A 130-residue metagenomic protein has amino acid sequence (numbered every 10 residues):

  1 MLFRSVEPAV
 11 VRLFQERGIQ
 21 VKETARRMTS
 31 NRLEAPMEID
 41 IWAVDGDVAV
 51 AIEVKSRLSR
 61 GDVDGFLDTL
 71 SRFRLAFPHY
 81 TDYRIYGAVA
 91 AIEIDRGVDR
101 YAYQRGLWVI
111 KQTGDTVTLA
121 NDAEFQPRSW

Functional and structural regions predicted by a protein language model:
V10, I39-D62, F66-L67, S71: Conserved catalytic cores of phosphodiester-cleaving nucleases, focusing on short active-site segments
I19-G46: Active-site metal-binding core of divalent-cation-utilizing nuclease and nuclease-like domains
E23-R26, E53, V89, K111: Structural signal for conserved beta-strand scaffold positions within catalytic alpha/beta enzyme cores
R72-D82: Arginine/glycine-rich "motif VI" loop of SF2 helicases in the C-terminal RecA-like domain
Y86-W130: Domain-level recognition of nuclease-like catalytic cores that cleave nucleotide substrates
